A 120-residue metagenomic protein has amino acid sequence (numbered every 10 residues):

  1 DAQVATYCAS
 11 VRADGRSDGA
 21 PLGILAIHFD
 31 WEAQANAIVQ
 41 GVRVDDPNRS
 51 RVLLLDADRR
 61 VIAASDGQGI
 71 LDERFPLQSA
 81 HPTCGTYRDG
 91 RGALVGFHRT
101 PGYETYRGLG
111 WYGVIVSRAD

Functional and structural regions predicted by a protein language model:
A2-V42, G96-H98, G108-A119: Conserved beta-strands of PAS-like sensory domains
A13, D56, Y87-D89: Acidic surface patches and DE-rich sequence motifs
A13-G15, V61, E104: Acidic/polar residues at beta-strand termini and the immediately following turn/coil
G19, R59, G90-G92: Detector for glycine-centered tight turns/loop "hinges" at secondary-structure junctions
P21-L71, P76-H81: Solvent-exposed, extracytoplasmic
Q68-D120: Extracellular/periplasmic juxtamembrane segments that couple receptor/chemosensory ectodomains to their
